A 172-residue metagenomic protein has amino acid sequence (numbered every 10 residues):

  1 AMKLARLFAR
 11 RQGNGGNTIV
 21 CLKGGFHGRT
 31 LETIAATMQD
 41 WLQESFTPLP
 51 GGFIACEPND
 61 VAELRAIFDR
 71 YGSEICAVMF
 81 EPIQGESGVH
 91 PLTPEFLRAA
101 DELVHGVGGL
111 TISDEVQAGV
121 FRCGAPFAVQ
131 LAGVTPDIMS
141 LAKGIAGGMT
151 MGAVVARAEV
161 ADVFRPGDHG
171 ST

Functional and structural regions predicted by a protein language model:
M2-T172: Conserved N-terminal phosphate-binding loop of PLP-dependent enzymes in the Aspartate aminotransferase
